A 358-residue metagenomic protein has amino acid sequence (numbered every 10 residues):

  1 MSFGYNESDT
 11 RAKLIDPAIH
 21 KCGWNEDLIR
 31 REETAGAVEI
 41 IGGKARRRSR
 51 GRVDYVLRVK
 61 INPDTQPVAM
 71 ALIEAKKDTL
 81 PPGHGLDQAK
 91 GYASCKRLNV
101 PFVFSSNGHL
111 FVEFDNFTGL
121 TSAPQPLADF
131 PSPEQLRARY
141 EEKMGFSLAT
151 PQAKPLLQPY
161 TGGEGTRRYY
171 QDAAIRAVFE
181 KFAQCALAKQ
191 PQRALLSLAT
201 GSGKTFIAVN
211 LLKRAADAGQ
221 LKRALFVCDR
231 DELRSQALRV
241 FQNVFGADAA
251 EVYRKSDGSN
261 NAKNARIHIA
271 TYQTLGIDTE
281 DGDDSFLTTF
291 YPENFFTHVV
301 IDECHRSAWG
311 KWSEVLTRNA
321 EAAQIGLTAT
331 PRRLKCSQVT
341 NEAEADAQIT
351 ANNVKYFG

Functional and structural regions predicted by a protein language model:
M1-A71, K76-R223, C228, E232-D248 (+4 more regions): ATP-dependent helicase/translocase motor core
F102-G108, P133-A138, G145, S256-G258 (+3 more regions): Short C-terminal domain-edge/linker segments immediately following a structured domain
D248-N261: Functional beta-strand-loop-alpha-helix junction segments that form "active/interaction loops" within catalytic
Q273-G358: Signature of the SF2 helicase/ATPase Hel1-core->accessory helical subdomain module
